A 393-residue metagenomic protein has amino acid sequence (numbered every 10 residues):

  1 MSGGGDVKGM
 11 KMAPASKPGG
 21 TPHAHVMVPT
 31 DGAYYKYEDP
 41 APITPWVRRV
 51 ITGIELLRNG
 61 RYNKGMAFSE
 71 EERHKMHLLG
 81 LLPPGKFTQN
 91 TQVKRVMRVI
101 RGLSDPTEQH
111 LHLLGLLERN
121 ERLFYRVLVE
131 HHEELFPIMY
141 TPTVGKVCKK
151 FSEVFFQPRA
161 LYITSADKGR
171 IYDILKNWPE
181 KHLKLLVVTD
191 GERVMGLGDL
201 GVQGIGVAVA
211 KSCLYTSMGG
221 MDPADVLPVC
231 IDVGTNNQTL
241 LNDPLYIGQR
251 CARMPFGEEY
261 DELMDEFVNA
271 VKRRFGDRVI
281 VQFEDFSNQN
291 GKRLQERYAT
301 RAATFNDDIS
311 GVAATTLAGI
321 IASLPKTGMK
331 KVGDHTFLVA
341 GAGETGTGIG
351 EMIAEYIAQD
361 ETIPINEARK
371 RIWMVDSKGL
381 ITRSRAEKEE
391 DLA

Functional and structural regions predicted by a protein language model:
M1-G3, K370: Short intrinsically disordered, low-complexity coil segments enriched in acidic
S2, K8-A302: N-terminal ligand-binding/catalytic initiation module
R301, N306-A393: Glycine-rich phosphate/diphosphate-binding loop of Rossmann-like nucleotide-binding domains
